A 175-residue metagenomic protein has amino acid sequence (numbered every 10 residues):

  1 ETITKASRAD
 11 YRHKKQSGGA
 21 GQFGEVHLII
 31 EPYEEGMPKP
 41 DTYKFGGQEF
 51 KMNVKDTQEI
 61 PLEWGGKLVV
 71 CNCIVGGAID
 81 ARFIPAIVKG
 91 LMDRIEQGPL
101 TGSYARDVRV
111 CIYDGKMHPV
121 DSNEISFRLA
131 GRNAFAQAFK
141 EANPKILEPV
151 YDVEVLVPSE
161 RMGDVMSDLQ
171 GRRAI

Functional and structural regions predicted by a protein language model:
E1-I175: Accessory interaction regions appended to the cores of large information-processing enzymes
